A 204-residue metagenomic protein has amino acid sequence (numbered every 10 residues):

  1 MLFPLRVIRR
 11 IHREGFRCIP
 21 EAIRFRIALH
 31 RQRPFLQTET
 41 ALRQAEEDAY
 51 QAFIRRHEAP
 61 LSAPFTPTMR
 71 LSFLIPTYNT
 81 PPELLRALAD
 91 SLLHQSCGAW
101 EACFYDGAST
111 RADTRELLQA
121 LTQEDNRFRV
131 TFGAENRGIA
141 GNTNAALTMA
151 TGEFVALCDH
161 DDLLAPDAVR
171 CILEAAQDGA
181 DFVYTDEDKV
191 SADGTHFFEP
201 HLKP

Functional and structural regions predicted by a protein language model:
F16, I23-S91: N-proximal low-complexity "stem/linker" segments adjacent to membrane-targeting elements
A89-A99: Short, acidic, metal-binding catalytic loop of nucleotide-sugar glycosyltransferases
D106-L117, E135: A conserved acidic beta->alpha catalytic loop
G107, R137, D162-L163, E187: Acidic metal-phosphate-binding loop of nucleotide-sugar-dependent transferases
G133, C158-H160: Catalytic metal- and UDP-sugar-binding loop of GT-A-like glycosyltransferases, i.e., residues flanking the conserved
G133-A150: Glycine-rich, basic loop-to-helix element that forms the pyrophosphate-binding segment of sugar-nucleotide handling
V155: Short aromatic/hydrophobic "clamp" motif used to bind/position activated sugar donors
L163, D167-F197: Conserved donor NDP-sugar-binding/catalytic core segment of glycosyltransferases
